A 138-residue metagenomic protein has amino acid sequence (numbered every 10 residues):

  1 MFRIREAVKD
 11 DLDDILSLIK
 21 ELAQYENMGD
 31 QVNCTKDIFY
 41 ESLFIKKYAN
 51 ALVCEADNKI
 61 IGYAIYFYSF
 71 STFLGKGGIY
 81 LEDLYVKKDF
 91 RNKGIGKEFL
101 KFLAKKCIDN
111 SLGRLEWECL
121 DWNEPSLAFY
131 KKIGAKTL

Functional and structural regions predicted by a protein language model:
R3-I15: A short beta-loop-alpha structural element at the N-terminal edge of CoA-dependent acyl/N-acetyltransferase catalytic
L16-S42: Conserved GNAT-fold acetyl-CoA-binding loop/helix
E41-V53: A short helix-loop-beta-strand connector motif used in the catalytic cores of GNAT acetyltransferases and, in some
V53, K59-F67: Conserved beta-strand in the GNAT
G77-K88: Conserved acetyl-CoA binding element of GNAT-fold acetyltransferases
F90, G94-F102: Conserved acetyl-CoA pyrophosphate-binding loop and the N-cap/start of the following alpha-helix in GNAT-like
K97, D121-L138: Conserved active-site alpha-helix within GNAT-family acetyltransferase domains
I108-E118: Conserved GNAT acetyl-CoA-binding A-motif
